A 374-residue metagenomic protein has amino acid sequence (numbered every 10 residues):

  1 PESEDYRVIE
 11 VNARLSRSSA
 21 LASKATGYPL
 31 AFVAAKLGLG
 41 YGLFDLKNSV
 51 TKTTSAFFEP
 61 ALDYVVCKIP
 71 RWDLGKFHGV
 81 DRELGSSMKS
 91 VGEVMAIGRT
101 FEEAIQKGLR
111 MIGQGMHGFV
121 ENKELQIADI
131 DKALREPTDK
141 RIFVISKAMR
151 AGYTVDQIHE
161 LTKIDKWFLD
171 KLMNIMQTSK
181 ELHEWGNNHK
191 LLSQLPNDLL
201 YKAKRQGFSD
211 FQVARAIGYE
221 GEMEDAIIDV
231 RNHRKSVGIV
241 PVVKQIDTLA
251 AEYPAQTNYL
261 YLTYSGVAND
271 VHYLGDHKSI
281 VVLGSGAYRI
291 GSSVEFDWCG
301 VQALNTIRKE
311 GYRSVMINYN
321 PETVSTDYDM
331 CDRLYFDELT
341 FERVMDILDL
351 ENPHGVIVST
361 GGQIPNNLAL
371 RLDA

Functional and structural regions predicted by a protein language model:
P1-G207, D225, S236-V237, P241 (+7 more regions): ATP-dependent carboxylate activation and anion-phosphoryl transfer catalytic cores that bind Mg-ATP to form
A203-Q206, Q212-E222: Extended, domain-scale alpha-helical bundle/helix-rich regions
A226, V230, K244: Catalytic domains of riboflavin
Y261-T263: Flexible, low-complexity linker/boundary loops enriched in proline and small hydrophobic residues that flank enzymatic
H354-T360: Periplasmic-binding protein-like
Q363-A374: Short Gly/Thr/Asp-enriched flexible loops that form oxyanion-binding sites at enzyme active sites
